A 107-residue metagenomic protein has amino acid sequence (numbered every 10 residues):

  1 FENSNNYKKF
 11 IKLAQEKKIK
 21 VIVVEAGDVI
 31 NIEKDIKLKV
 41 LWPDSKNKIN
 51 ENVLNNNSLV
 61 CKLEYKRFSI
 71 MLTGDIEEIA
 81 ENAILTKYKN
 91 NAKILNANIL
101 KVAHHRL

Functional and structural regions predicted by a protein language model:
F1-L107: Non-globular, low-confidence helical/coil segments that flank catalytic cores
